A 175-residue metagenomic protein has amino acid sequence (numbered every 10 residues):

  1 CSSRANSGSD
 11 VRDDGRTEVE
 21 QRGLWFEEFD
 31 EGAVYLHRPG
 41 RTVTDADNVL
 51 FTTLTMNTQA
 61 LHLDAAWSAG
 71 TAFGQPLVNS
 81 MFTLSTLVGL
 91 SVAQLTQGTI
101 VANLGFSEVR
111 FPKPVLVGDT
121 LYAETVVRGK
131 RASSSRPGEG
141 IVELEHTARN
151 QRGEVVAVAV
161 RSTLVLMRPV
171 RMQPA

Functional and structural regions predicted by a protein language model:
R12-E31, F111, V115-T120, E124-A175: HotDog/MaoC-like acyl-thioester-processing domains
R12-L104, P169-A175: Hot-dog-fold acyl-thioester-processing enzymes
